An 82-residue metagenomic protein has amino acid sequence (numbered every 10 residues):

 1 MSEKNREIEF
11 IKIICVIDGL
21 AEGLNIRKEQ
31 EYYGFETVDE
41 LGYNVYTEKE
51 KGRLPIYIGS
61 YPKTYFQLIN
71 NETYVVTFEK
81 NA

Functional and structural regions predicted by a protein language model:
M1-E7, V76-A82: Short intrinsically disordered terminal tails
F10, I14-Y65: Basic/aromatic-rich interaction segments and small domains that mediate binding to polyanionic partners
Y65, N70-T73, T77-N81: Cysteine-centered metal-binding/redox modules
